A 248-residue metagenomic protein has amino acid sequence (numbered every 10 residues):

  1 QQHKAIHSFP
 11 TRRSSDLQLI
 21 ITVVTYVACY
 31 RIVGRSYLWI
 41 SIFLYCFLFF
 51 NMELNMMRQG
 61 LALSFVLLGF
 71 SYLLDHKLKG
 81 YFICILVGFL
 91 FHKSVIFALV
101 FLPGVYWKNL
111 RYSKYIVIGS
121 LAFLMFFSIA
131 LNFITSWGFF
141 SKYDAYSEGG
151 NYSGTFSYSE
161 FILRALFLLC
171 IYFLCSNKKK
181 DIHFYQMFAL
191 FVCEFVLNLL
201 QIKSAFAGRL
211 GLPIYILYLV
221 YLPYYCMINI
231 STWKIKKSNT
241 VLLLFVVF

Functional and structural regions predicted by a protein language model:
Q1-S14: Short, small-residue-biased leader/transition segments that mark boundaries at the very start of proteins
D16-I32: Transmembrane-helix motifs of polytopic, lipid-linked glycan transferases
C29-F47: Transmembrane-helix signature of polytopic, membrane-embedded enzymes that assemble or transfer cell-envelope glycans
L54-G60: Short acidic/glycine- and proline-prone juxtamembrane loop motifs at membrane-interface regions of multi-pass membrane
V66-G80: Membrane-interface transmembrane helices that cradle and orient dolichyl/undecaprenyl
Y81-C84, S94-V105: Transmembrane-embedded, aromatic-rich helix segments that form part of the hydrophobic channel/pocket engaging
V100-I216: Alpha-helical transmembrane segments and terminal signal-anchor/GPI-anchor hydrophobic tails, characterized by long
I118-G119, T232-V247: Signature aromatic-anchored transmembrane alpha helix within multi-pass, membrane-resident enzymes that catalyze glycan
